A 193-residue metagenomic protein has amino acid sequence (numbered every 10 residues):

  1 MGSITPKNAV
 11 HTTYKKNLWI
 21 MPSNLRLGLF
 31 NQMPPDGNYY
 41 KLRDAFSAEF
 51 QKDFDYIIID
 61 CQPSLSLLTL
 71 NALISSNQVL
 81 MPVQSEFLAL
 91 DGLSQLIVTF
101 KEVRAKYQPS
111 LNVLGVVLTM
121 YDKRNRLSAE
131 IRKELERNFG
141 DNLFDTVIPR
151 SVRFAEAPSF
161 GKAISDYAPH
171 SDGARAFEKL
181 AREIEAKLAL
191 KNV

Functional and structural regions predicted by a protein language model:
M1-V193: P-loop NTP-binding core
